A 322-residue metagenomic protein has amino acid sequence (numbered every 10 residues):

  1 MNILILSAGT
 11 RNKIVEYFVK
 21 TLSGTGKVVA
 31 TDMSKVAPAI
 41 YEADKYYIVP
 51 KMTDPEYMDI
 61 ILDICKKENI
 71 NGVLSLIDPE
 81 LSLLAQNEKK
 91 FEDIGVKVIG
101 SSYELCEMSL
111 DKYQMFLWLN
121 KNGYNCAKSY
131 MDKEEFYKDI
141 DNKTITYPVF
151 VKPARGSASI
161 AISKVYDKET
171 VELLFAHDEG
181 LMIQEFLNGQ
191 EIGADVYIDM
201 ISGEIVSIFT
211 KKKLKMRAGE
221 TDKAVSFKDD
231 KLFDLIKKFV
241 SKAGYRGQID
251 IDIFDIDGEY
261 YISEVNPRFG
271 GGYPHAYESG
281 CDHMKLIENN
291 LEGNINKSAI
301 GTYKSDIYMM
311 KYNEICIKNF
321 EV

Functional and structural regions predicted by a protein language model:
M1-I99: ATP-binding N-terminal substructure of ATP-dependent carboxylate-amine bond-forming enzymes
M1-V29, E68-N69, M200-S202, N290 (+1 more regions): Preference for protein termini
L4-I5, G72-S75, A127-K128, M182-E185 (+1 more regions): Short catalytic-loop micro-motif centered on adjacent basic/acidic residues
A39-Y41, Y57-D59, E107-D111, S159-I162 (+1 more regions): Short, charged, surface-exposed secondary-structure boundary motifs
C106-N188, M200-S202, D230-F233: Active-site nucleotide/adenylate-binding loops and adjacent lid/helix of ATP-dependent enzymes
V149, V206-S207, Y261-E264: Protein kinase-like catalytic core scaffold
E169, F175, Q184-G244, D255 (+3 more regions): ATP-dependent carboxylate/phosphate-activation module, predominantly the ATP-grasp catalytic core and closely related
